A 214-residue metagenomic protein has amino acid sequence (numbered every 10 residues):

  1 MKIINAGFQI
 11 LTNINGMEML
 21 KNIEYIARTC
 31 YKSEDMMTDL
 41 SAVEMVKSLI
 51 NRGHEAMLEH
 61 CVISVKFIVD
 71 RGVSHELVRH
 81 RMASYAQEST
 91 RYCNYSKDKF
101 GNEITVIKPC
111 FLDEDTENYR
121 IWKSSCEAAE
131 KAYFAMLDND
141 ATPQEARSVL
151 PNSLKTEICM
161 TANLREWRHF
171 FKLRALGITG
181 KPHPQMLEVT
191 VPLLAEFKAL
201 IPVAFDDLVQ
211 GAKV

Functional and structural regions predicted by a protein language model:
M1-V214: Family-specific signature for flavin-dependent thymidylate synthase
